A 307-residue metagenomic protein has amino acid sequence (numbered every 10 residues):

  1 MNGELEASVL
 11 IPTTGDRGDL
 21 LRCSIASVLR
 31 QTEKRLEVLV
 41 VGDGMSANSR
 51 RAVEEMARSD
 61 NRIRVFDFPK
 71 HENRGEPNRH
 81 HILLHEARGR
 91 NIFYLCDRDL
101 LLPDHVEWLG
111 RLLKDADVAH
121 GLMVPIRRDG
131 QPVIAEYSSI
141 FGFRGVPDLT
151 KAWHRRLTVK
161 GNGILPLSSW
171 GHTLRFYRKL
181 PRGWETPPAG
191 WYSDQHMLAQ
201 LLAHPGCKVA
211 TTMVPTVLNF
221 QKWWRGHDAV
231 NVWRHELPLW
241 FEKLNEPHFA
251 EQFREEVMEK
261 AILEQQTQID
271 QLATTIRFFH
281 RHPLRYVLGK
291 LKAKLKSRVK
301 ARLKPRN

Functional and structural regions predicted by a protein language model:
M1-E255: Nucleotide-sugar donor-binding/catalytic module of glycosyltransferases that assemble extracellular/cell-envelope
E246-N307: Boundary detector for helix-to-coil junctions that initiate low-complexity/charged tails
